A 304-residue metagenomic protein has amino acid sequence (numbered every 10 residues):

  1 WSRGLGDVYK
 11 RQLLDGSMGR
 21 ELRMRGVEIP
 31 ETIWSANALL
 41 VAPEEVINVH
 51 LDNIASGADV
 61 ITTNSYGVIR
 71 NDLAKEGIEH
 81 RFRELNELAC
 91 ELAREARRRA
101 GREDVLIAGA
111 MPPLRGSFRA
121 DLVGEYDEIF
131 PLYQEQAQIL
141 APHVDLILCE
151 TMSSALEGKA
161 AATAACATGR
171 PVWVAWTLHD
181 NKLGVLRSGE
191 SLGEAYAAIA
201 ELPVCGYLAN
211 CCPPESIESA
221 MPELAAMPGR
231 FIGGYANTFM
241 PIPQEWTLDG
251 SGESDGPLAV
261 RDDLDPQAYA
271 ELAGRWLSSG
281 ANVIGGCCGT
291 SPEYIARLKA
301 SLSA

Functional and structural regions predicted by a protein language model:
W1-Y9: Single conserved hydrophobic/aromatic residue that forms the stacking wall/gate of nucleotide- or nucleobase-binding
G16, N53, A93, I147 (+2 more regions): Conserved, mostly hydrophobic/aromatic
P30-A42, V46-V49, I54-L85, V144-K159 (+1 more regions): Glycine-rich, proline-tolerant flexible connector loops at the mouths of alpha/beta enzymes
P30-N48, G116-L132, L178-G189, W246-A268: Active-site mouth loops of central-metabolism enzymes
S56-V60, S65-Y66, I78-L146: Active-site beta->alpha loop and helix N-cap motifs at the rims of alpha/beta catalytic domains
K75-R102, A161-T177, A197-I199, A226-A236 (+2 more regions): Alpha-helix-loop-beta-strand connector modules within alpha/beta enzyme cores
M152-T168, P213-M227, S291-R297: Active-site-adjacent beta->alpha loops and helix N-cap segments on the catalytic face of soluble alpha/beta enzymes
H179-V283, S301-S303: Catalytic-face loop-and-helix region of soluble metabolic enzyme cores
